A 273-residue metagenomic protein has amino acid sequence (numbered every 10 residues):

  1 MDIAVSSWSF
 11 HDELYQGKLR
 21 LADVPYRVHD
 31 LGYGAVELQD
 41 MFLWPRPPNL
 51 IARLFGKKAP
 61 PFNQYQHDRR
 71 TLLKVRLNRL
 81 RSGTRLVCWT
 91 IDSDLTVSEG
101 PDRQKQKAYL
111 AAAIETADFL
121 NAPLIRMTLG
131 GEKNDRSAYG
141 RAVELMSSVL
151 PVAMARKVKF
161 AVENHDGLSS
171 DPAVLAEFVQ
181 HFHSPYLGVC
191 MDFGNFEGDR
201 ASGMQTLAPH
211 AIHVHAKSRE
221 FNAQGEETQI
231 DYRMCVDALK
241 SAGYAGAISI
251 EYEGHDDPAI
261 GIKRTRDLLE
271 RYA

Functional and structural regions predicted by a protein language model:
M1-A35, L50-L54, N121, S147 (+1 more regions): Histidine-acidic metal/acid-base catalytic patches
S9, L21-A22, V28, F62-L73 (+2 more regions): N-terminal-biased segments
S9, Q39-D40, T90, N164 (+1 more regions): Residue-level recognition of beta-strand->loop/alpha-helix junctions
E37, C88-T90, R126, A161 (+2 more regions): Conserved beta-strand positions in the central sheet of alpha/beta enzyme cores
E37-L77, L129-N134: Glycine-rich, proline-tolerant flexible connector loops at the mouths of alpha/beta enzymes
D40-L43, S93, L129, S218 (+1 more regions): Residues that line or immediately flank small-molecule/substrate-binding pockets and catalytic motifs
Q66-G188, G198: Active-site acidic/histidine proton-transfer and metal-coordination neighborhood in alpha/beta enzyme cores
